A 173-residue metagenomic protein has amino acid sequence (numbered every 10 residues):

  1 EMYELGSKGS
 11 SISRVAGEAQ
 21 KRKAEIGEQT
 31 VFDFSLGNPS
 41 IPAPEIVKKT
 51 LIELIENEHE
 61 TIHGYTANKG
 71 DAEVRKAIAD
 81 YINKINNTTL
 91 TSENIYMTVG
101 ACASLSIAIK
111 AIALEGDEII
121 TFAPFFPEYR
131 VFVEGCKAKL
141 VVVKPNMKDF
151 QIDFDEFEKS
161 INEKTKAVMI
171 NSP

Functional and structural regions predicted by a protein language model:
E1-Y3: Short, contiguous pre-domain boundary segments
L5-V99, I107: N-terminal small-domain helix-loop-helix segment of the aminotransferase-like
E60-P173: Conserved core of the PLP fold type I
